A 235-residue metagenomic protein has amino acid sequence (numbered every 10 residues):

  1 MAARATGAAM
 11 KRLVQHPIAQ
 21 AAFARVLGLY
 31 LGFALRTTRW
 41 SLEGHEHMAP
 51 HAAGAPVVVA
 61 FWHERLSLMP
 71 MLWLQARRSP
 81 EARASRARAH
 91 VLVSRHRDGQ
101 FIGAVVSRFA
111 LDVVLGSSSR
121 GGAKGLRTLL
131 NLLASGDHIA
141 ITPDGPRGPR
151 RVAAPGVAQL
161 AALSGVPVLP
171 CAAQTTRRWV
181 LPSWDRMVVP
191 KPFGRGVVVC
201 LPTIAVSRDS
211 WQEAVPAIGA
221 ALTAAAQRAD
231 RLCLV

Functional and structural regions predicted by a protein language model:
A3-T37, A104-R108, D112, A123-V235: Non-catalytic C-terminal accessory region of glycerolipid acyltransferases and related lyso-lipid remodeling enzymes
L29, F33-P56, P80-H90: N-terminal signal-anchor transmembrane helix
S41-E43, A60, L92, V199-L201: Residues in well-ordered beta-strands of folded domains
H47-A49, R78, G103, V157-A158: Short amphipathic alpha-helical segments and helix-helix/interface helices
P50-H51, A76, L132, A225: Hydrophobic helix-cap positions at the C-terminus of alpha-helices in RecA-like/P-loop ATPase nucleotide-binding cores
A55-R120: Catalytic core of membrane glycerolipid acyltransferases/transacylases, capturing the structured, soluble-facing
